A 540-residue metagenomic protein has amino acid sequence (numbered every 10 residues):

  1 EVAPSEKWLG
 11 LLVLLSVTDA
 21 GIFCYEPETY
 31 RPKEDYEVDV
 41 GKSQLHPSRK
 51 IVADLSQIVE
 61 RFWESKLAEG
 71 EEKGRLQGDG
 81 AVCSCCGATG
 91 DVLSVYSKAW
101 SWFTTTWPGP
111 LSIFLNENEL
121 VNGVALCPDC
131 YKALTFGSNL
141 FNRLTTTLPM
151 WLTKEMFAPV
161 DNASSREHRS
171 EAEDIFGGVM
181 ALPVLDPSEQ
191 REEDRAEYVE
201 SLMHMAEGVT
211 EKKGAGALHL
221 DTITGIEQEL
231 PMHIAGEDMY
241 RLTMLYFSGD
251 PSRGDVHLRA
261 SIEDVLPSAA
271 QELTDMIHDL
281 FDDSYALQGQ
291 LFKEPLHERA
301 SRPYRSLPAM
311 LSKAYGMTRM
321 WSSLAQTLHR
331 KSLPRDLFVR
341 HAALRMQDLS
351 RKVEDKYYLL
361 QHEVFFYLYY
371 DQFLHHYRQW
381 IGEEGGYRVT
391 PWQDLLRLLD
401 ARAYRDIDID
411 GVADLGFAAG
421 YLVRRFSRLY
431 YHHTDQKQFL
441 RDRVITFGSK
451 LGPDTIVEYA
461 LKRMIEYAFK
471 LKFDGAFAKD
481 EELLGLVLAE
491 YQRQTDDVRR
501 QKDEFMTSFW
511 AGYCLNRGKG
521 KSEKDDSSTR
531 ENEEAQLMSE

Functional and structural regions predicted by a protein language model:
E1-G41, L45-R49, L93, G137 (+1 more regions): Extended alpha-helical scaffolding segments
P4, W8, A68-G70, V82-C83: Intrinsically disordered, low-complexity regulatory regions of eukaryotic proteins
H46-E72, T104-I113: Short Cys/His-rich Zn2+-coordinating modules
R75-V82, L120-G123: Short metal-coordination and nucleic-acid-contact micro-motifs, chiefly zinc-binding Cys/His arrays
C83-G87, C127: Short cysteine-rich clusters marking metal-coordination/redox-active sites
A88-N116: Short recognition patches in nucleic-acid-associated and regulatory proteins
G90-V92, K132-T135: Short functional micro-motifs and their immediate structural scaffolds
S112-A133: Short beta-strand-alpha-helix junction that forms the catalytic/metal-binding core of metal-dependent nuclease domains
